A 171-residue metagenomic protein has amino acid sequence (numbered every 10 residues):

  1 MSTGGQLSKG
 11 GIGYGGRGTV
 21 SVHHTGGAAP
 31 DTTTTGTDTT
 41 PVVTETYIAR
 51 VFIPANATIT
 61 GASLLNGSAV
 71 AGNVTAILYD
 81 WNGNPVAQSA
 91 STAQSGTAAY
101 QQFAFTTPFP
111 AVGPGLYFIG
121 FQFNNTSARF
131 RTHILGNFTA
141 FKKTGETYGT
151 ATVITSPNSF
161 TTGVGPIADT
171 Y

Functional and structural regions predicted by a protein language model:
Q6-N82, A111, L116, F121-Y171: Beta-sheet-rich sandwich/jelly-roll-like modules and their strand-loop junctions
V86-G96: Solvent-exposed serine/threonine-rich low-complexity stretches and specific carbohydrate-binding patches
A99-P108: Exposed aromatic-hydrophobic patches
